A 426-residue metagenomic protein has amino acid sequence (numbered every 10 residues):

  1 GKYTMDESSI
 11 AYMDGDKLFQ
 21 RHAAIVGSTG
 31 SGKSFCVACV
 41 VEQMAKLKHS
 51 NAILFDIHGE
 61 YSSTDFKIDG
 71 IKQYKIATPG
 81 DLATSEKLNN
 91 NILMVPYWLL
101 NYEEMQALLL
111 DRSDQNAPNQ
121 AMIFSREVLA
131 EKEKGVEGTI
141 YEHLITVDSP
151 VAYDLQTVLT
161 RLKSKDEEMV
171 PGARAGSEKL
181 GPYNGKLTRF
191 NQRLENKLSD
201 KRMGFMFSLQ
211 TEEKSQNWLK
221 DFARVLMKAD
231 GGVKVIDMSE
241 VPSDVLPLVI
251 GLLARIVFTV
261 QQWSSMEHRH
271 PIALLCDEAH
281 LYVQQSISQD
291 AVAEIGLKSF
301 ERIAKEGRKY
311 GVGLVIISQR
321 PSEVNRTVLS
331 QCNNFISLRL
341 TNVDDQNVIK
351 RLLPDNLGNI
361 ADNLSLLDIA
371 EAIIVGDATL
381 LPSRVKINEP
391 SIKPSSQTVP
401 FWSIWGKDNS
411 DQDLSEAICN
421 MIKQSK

Functional and structural regions predicted by a protein language model:
G1-D81, R326, I374, I404-G406: Glycine-rich phosphate-binding loop of nucleotide-binding enzymes
K17-L18, Q43-K48, L226-K228, W263-H268 (+3 more regions): Conserved catalytic network of the ASCE P-loop NTPase/AAA+ motor domain
H49-I53, D230-V233, R269-A273, Y310-V315: Loop/turn-to-beta-strand initiation segments
H58-S62, G80-D81, E240-P242, H280-L281 (+4 more regions): Conserved nucleotide-binding/hydrolysis micro-motifs of P-loop NTPases
G59-T64, N90, M94-S299: P-loop NTPase motor domains
K75-G80, V95, L99, F335-D344: Conserved AAA+ ATPase "SRH/arginine-finger" region at the nucleotide-binding site
E301-E306, Y310-K386: Conserved ATP-driven motor cores of ASCE-family P-loop NTPases powering translocation/secretion/packaging/pilus
I369-K426: Conserved P-loop NTPase motor module
